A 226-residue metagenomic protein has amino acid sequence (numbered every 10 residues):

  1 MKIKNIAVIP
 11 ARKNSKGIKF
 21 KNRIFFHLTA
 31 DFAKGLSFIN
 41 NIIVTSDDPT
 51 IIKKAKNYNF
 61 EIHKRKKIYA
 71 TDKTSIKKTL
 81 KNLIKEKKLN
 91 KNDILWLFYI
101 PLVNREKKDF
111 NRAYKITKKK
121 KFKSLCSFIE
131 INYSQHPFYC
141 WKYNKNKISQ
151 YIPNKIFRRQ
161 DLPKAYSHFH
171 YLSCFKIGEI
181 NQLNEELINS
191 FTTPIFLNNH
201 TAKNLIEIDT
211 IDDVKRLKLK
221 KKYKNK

Functional and structural regions predicted by a protein language model:
M1, F196-K226: Hydrophobic helical membrane-anchoring modules
K2-T45: N-terminal glycine-rich phosphate-binding loop and ensuing alpha1 helix
A11, S46-D47, Y99, C126-F128: Short beta-strand/turn micro-motifs composed of small residues that flank or help shape donor/cofactor-binding pockets
L28, F32, K78-N82, D109-I116 (+1 more regions): Alpha-helical elements of Rossmann-like donor-binding domains used by nucleotide-donor carbohydrate transfer enzymes
I39, L89-N92, K119-K123: Short, high-confidence coil segments that cap the C-terminus of an alpha-helix and link into the following beta-strand
P49-W96, N104-R112: Short phosphate-binding loop-to-helix
K78, V103-N199: Conserved core of the sugar-phosphate nucleotidyltransferase
L95, L172, P194, L205-I206: A residue-level structural signature of the nucleotidyltransferase/glycosyltransferase Rossmann-like core
